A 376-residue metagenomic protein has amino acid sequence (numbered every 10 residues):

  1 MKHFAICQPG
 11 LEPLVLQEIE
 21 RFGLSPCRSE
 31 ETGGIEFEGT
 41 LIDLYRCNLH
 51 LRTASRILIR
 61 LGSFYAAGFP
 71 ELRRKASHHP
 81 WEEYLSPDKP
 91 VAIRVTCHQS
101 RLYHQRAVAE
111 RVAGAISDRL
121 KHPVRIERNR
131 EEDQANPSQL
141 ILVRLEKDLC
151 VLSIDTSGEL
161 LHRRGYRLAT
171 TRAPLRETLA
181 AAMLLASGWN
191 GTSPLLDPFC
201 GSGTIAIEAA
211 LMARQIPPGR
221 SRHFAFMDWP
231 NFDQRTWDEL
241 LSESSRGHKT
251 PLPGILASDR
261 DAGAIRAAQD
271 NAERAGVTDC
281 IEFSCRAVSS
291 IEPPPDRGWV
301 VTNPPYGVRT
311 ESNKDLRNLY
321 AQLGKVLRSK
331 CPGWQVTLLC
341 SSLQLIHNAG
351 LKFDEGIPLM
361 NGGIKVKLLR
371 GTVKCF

Functional and structural regions predicted by a protein language model:
M1-Q139: Non-catalytic nucleic-acid substrate-recognition regions in nucleic-acid-modifying enzymes
C7, D259, C340: Short beta-strand/turn micro-motifs composed of small residues that flank or help shape donor/cofactor-binding pockets
I42-L49, E159-H162, F376: Short, charged/polar, Gly/Pro-enriched secondary-structure boundary elements
H98-S100, L160, P305-R309: A short, flexible beta-alpha/helix-coil linker loop
I141-S153, L369: C-terminal edge-of-domain segments
L152-A186: SAM-dependent Rossmann-like transferase core, predominantly class I methyltransferases with a strong bias toward
L175-P293, R309, D315: Conserved S-adenosyl-L-methionine
S284-S290, P294-F376: C-terminal catalytic and target-recognition region of SAM-dependent MTase-like enzymes, primarily methyltransferases
